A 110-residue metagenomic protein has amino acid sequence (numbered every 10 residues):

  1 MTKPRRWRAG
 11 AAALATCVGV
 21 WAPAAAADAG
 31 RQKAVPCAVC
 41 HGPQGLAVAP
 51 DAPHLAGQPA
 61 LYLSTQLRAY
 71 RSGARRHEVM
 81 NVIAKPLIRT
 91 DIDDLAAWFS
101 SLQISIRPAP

Functional and structural regions predicted by a protein language model:
T2-A12: Bacterial N-terminal signal peptides that target proteins for export
R8, A15, V35-A38: Secreted/extracellular small peptides and ectodomain modules produced from precursors
C17-A34, A47-D51, S64, Q103-P110: Electrostatic cytochrome c docking/interface patches
G30-K33, A56, I88: Short, conserved glycine- and acidic-residue-centered signature motifs in active-site or ligand-binding loops
C37-Q44, L95: The canonical Cys-X-X-Cys-His
G45-R75, N81-P86: Gly/Gly-Pro-rich "capping" loops immediately C-terminal to redox-active cysteine motifs in periplasmic/lumenal
R75, K85-P110: C-terminal capping alpha-helices of c-type cytochrome domains
